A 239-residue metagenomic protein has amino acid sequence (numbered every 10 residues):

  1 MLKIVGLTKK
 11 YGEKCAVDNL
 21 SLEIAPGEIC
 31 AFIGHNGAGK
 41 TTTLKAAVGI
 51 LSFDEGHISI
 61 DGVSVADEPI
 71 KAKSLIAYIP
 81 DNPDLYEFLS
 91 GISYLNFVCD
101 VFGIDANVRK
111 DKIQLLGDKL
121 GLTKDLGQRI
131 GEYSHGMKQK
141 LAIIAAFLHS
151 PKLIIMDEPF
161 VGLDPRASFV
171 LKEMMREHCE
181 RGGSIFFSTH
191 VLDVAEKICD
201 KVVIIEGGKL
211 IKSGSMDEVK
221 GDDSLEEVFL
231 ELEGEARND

Functional and structural regions predicted by a protein language model:
G56-D67, K71-A72: Conserved ABC transporter NBD signature motif
N96, D100, N107-D125: Conserved ABC ATPase "signature" region
R129-Y133: Conserved ABC ATPase signature
I154-E158: Catalytic Walker B motif of ABC-type/P-loop ATPase nucleotide-binding domains
S213-G214: ABC ATPase "signature
